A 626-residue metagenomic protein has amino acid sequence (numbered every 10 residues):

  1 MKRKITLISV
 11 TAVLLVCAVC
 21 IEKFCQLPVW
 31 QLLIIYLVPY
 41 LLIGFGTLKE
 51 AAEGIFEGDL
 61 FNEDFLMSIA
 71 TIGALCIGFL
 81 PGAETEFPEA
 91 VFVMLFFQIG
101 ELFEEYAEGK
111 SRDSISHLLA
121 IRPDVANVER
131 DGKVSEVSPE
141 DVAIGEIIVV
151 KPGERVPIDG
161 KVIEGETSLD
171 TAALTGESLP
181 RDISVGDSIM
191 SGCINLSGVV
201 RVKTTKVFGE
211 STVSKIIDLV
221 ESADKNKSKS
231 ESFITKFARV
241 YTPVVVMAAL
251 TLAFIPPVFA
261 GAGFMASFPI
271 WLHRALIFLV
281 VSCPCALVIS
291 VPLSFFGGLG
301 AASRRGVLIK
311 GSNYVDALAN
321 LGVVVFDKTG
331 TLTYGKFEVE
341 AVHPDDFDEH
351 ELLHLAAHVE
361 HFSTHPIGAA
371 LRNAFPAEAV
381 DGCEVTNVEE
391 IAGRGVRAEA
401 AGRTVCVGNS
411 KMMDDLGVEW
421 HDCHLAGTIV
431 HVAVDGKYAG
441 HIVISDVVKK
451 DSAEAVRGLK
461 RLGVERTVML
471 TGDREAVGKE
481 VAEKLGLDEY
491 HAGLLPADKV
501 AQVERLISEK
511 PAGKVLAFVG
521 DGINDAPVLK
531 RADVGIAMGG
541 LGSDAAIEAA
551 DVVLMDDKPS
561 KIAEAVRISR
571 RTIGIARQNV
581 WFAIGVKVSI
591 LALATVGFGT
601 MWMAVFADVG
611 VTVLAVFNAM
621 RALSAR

Functional and structural regions predicted by a protein language model:
M1-A12, F45-L75, I217-L250, W271 (+5 more regions): Soluble-to-membrane junctions at the N-terminal ends of transmembrane alpha-helices in multi-pass ion-transporting
M1-V125, K227, K236, P243 (+1 more regions): Transmembrane helix-loop-helix hairpins at the membrane interface
C20-L27, E50-D59, I72-A83, A301 (+6 more regions): Membrane-embedded alpha-helical bundles of multi-pass transporters
Q26-L37, F61-S68, G82-V93, F233 (+4 more regions): Membrane-water interface of transmembrane alpha-helices in multipass transporters/channels
A52-N62, F103-H117, L293-S312, M620-R626: Juxtamembrane helix-loop transition segments at the membrane interface in multi-pass membrane proteins
F92-P152, I183, I309, V477 (+3 more regions): Juxtamembrane coupling segments of multi-pass membrane pumps/enzymes
H117, S312-V534, R567-R570: Cytosolic catalytic headpiece
H117-E210, N313-A356, E399-A400: Conserved cytosolic catalytic loops of P-type ATPases
